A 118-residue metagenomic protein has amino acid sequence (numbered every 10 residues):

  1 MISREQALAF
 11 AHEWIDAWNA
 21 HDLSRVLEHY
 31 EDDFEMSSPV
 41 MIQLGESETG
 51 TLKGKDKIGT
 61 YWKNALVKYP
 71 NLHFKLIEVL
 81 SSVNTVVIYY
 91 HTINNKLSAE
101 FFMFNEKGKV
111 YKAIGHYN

Functional and structural regions predicted by a protein language model:
M1-E28, D32: Short, low-complexity N-terminal intrinsically disordered segments enriched in polar/charged residues
R4, E31-I77: A solvent-exposed, acidic/Ser-Thr-rich amphipathic alpha-helical stretch
A7-L8, S47, N84: A short, structure-level motif marking secondary-structure boundaries and short turns
A17, E48-T49, F101: Short N-terminal micro-motifs specific to bacterial/archaeal maturation and metal-cluster initiation sites
G59, A65-N118: A beta-strand edge to alpha-helix "cap/lid" segment located at domain peripheries
